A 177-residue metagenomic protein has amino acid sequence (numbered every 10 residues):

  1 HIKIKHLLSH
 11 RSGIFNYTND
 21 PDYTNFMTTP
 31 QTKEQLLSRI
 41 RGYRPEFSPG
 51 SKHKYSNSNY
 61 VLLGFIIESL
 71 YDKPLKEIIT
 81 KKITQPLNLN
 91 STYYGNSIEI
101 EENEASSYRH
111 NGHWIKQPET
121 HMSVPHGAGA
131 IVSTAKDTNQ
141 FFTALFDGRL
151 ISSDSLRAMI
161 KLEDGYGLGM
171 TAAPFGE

Functional and structural regions predicted by a protein language model:
H1-E177: Short, surface-exposed loop or secondary-structure junction motifs that flank catalytic or metal-binding residues
